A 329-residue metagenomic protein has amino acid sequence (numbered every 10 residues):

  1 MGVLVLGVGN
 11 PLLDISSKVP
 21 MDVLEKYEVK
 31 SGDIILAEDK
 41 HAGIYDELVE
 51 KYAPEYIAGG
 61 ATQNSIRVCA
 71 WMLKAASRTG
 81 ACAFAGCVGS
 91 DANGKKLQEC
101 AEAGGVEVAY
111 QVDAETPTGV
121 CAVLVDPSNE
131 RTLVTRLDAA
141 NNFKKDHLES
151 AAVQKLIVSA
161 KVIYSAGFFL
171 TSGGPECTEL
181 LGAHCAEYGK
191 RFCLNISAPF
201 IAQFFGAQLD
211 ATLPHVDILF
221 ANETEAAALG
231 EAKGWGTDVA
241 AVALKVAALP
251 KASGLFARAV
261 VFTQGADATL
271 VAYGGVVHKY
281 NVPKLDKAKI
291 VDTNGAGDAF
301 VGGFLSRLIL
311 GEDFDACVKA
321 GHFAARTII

Functional and structural regions predicted by a protein language model:
M1-A83, K289-I290: Glycine-rich phosphate/adenosyl-contacting loop at the front of the ribokinase-like
M1-L12, K18, H184, Q203 (+1 more regions): Conserved phosphate-binding/catalytic region of the ribokinase-like
V3, E149, V162-K245, L249-P250 (+2 more regions): Conserved beta-alpha-beta core of the PfkB/ribokinase-like small-molecule kinase fold
A53-A61, C87-G89, V112-E115, N294-G295: Active-site nucleophile and cofactor-binding loops and adjacent substrate-binding regions of central metabolic enzymes
C100-T116: A glycine-rich helix N-cap at a beta->alpha junction
A109-D113, V123-S172: Conserved phosphate-binding/catalytic loop of the ribokinase/pfkB sugar-kinase fold
V153-V158, L213-P214, G254: A short, aliphatic-rich alpha-helical micro-motif
